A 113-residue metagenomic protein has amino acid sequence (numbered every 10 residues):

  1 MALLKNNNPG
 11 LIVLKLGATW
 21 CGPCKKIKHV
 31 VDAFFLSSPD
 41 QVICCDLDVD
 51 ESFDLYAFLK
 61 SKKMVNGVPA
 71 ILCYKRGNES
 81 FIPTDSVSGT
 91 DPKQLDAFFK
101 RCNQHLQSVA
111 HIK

Functional and structural regions predicted by a protein language model:
M1-L11: A short beta-strand-turn-helix
A2-L3, F58, F98: CheY-like receiver
G10, G17-W20, G67: Short pre-active-site segment immediately N-terminal to redox-active cysteine/selenocysteine motifs in thiol-based
I12-K15, I43-D48, A70-C73, S86: Beta-strand cores of modular interaction/reader domains in eukaryotic scaffold and signaling proteins, especially PDZ
L16, K28-Y56: Thiol-based oxidoreductase modules, predominantly thioredoxin-like and allied folds used for disulfide exchange
C21-C24, I71: The canonical Cys-X-X-Cys-His
F58-N66: A short glycine-leucine-enriched loop at secondary-structure breakpoints that most characteristically corresponds
N66-K113: Non-catalytic, surface beta->alpha helical segment in thiol-disulfide oxidoreductase systems
